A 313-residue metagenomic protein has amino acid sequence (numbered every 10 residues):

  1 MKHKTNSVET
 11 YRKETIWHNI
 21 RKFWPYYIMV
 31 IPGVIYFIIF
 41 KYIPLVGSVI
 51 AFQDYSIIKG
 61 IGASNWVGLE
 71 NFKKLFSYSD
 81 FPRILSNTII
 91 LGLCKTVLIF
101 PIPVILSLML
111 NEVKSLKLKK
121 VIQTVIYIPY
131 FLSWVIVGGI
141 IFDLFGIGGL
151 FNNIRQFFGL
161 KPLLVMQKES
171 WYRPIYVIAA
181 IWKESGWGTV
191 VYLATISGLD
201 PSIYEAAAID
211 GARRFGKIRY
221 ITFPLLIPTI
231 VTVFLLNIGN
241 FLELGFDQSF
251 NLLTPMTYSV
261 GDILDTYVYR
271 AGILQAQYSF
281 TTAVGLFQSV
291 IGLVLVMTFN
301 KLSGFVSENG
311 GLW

Functional and structural regions predicted by a protein language model:
M1-N19: Short, Lys/Arg-rich, polar N-terminal cytosolic tail immediately upstream of the first transmembrane signal-anchor
H18-W313: A structural signal for multi-pass alpha-helical bundles of membrane permease subunits that mediate small-molecule
